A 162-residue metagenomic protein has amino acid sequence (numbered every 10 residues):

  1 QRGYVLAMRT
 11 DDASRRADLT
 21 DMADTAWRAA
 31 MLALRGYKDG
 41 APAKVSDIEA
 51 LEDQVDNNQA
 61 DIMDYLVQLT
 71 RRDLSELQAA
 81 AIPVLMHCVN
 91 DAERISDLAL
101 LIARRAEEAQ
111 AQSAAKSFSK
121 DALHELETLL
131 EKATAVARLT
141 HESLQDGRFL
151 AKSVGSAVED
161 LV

Functional and structural regions predicted by a protein language model:
Q1-V162: Cytosolic, long alpha-helical scaffolding segments
